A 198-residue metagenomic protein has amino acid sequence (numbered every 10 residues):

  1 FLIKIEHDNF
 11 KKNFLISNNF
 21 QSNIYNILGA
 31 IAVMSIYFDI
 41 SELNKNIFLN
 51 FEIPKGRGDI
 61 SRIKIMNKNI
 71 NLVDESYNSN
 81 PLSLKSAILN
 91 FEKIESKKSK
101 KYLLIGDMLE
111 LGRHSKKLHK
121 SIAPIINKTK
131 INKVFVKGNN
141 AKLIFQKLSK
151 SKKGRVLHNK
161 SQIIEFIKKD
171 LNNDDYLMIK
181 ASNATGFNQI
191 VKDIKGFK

Functional and structural regions predicted by a protein language model:
F1-H7: Short polybasic amphipathic segments
D8-Y25, G29-K198: ATP-dependent carboxylate-amine ligase
